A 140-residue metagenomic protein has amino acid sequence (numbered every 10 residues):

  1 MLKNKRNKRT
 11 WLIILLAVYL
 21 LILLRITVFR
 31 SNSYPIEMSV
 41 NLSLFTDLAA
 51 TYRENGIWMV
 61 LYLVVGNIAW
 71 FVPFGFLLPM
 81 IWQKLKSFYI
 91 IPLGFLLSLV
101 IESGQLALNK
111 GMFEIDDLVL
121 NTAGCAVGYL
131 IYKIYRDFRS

Functional and structural regions predicted by a protein language model:
M1-K110, I115, Y129-S140: Bulky hydrophobic segments
F113-A123: Extended hydrophobic secondary-structure segments
T122, A126, L130: Specific aromatic-rich, kink-prone transmembrane helix
